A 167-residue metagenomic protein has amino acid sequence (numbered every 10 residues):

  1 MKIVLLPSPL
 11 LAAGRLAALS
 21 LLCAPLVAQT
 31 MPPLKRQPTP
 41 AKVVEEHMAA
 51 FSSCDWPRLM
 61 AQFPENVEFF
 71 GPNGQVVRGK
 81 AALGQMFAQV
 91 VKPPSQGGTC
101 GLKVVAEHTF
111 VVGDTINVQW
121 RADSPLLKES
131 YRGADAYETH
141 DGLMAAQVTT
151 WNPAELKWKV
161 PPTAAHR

Functional and structural regions predicted by a protein language model:
M1-L11: N-terminal secretory signal peptides that target proteins for export/translocation
A13-P25: Bacterial N-terminal signal peptides
A28-A61, E65, P162-R167: Short, low-complexity N-terminal intrinsically disordered segments enriched in polar/charged residues
H47, L59-M60, V67, G79 (+5 more regions): Hydrophobic pocket/interface hotspot
V67-R78, K92-G97: A short gly/proline-enriched turn/hairpin at secondary-structure junctions
A82-S130: Surface-exposed, charged secondary-structure patches
T115-W151: Exposed beta-sheet edge and beta->alpha loop/turn motif
V148-R167: Low-complexity, intrinsically disordered terminal/linker segments enriched in charged and Gly/Pro repeats
